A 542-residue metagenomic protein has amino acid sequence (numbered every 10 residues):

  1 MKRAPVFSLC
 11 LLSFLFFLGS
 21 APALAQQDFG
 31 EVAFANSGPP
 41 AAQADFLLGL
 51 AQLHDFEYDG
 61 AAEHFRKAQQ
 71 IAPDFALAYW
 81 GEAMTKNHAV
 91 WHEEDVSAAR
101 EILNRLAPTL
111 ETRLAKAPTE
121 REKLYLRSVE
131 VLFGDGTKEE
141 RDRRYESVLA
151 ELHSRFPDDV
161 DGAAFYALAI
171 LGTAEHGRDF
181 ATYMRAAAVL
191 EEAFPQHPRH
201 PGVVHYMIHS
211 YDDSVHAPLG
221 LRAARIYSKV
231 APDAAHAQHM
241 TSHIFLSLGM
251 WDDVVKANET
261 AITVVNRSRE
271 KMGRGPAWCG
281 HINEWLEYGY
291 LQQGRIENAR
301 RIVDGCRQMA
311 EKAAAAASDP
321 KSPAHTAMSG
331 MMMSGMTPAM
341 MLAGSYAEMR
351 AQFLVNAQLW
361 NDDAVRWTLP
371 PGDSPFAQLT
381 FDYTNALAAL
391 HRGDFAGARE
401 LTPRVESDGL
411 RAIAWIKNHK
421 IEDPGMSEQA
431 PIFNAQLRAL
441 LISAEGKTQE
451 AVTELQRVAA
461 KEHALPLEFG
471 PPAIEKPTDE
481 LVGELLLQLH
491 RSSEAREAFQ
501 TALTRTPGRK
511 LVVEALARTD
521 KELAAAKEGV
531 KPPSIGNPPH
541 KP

Functional and structural regions predicted by a protein language model:
S8-S20: Bacterial N-terminal signal peptides
P40-L47, A76-K86, A115-G136, D158-E175 (+10 more regions): Amphipathic alpha-helical repeat scaffolds of TPR domains
F56-E63, E82-T119, R127-E140, T173-A181 (+2 more regions): Inter-helical turn/loop elements of alpha-helical hairpins
Q70-I71, H153-R155, F194-Q196, R225-D233 (+9 more regions): Solenoid-like repeat scaffolds
